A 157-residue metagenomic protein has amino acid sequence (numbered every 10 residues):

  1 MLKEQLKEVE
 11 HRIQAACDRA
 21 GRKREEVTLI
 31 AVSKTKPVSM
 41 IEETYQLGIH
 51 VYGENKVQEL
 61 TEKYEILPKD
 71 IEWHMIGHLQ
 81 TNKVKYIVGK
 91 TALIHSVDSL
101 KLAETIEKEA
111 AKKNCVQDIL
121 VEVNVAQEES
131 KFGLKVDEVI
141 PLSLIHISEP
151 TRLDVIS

Functional and structural regions predicted by a protein language model:
M1-R22: Charged, compositionally biased N-terminal leader segments and the immediate start of the first structured element
L2, L6, L60, V139: Aromatic/hydrophobic pocket-lining residues that form the small-molecule binding cavity in soluble enzyme cores
R19-R22, E26-T91, L100-L102: N-terminal active-site wall of soluble small-molecule enzyme domains
P68, G89, E107-N114, L144: Acidic (Asp/Glu)-rich catalytic clusters
S96-T105, I140: Glycine-rich anion/phosphate-binding loops
E129-L144: Anionic-ligand binding region
I145-S157: Single conserved hydrophobic/aromatic residue that forms the stacking wall/gate of nucleotide- or nucleobase-binding
